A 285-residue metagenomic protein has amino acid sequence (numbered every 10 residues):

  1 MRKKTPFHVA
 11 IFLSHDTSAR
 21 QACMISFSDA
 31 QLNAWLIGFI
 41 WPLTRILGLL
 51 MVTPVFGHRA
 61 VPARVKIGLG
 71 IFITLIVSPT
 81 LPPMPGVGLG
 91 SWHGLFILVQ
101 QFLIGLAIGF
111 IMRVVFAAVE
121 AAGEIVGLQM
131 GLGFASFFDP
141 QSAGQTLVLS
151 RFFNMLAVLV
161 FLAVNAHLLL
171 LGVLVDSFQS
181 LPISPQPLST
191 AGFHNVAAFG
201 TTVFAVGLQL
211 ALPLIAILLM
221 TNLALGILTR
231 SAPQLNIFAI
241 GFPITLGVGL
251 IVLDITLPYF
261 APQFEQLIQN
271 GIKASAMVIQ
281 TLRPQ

Functional and structural regions predicted by a protein language model:
M1, V9-I11: Short hydrophobic transmembrane-like helices used for membrane targeting/insertion
K3-T5, N222: Polybasic, lysine-rich low-complexity intrinsically disordered segments
T5-F7, R20-Q21: Generic short amphipathic/hydrophobic targeting helices enriched at N-termini, encompassing Sec-type signal peptides
V9, D16-T17: Short hydrophobic alpha-helical segments enriched in small aliphatic residues
R20-Q285: Hydrophobic alpha-helical segments and their helix-loop boundaries in membrane and membrane-proximal proteins
